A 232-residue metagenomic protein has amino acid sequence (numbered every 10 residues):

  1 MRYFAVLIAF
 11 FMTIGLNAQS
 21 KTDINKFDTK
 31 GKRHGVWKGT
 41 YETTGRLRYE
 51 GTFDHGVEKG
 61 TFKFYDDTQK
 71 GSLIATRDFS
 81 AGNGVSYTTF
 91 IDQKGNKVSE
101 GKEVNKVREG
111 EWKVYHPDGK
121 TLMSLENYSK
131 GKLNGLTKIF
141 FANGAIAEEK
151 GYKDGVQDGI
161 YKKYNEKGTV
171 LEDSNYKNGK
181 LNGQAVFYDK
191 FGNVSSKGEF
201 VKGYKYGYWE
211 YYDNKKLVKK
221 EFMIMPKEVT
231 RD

Functional and structural regions predicted by a protein language model:
M1-I24: Bacterial Sec-dependent N-terminal signal peptides
N17-D232: Glycine/tyrosine- and acidic-biased, solvent-exposed loop/turn segments at the edges of beta-strands
